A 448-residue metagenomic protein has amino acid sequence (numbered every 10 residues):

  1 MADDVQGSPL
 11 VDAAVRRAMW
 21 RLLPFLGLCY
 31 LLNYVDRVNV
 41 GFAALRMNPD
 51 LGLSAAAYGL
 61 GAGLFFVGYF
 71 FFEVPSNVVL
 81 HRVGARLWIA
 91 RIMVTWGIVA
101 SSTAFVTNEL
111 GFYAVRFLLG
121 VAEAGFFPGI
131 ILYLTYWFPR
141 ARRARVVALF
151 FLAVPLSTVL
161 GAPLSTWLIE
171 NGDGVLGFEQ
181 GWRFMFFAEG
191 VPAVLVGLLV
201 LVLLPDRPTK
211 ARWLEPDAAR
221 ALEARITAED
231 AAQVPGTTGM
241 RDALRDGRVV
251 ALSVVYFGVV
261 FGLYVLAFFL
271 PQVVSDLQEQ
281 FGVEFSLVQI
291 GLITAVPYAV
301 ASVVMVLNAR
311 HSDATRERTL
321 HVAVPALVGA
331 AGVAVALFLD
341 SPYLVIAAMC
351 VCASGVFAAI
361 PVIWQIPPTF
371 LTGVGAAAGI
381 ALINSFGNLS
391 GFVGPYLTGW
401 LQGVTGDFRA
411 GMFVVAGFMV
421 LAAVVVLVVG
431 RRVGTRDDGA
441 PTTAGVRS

Functional and structural regions predicted by a protein language model:
V40-G41, D242-A309, I360, G394: Extracytoplasmic gate region of multi-pass secondary transporters
G52, G84, F105-G111, A122 (+3 more regions): Helix-breaking motifs and short loop linkers at transmembrane-helix boundaries and internal kinks in secondary membrane
F71-L110: Conserved MFS/SLC helix-loop-helix module at the cytosolic interface between two early adjacent transmembrane helices
F72-G84, V303-E317: Helix-to-loop junctions at the C-terminal end of transmembrane segments in multipass secondary transporters
V115-L152: Cytoplasmic helix-loop-helix junction between adjacent transmembrane helices in 12-TM secondary transporters
V147-E170, P192-A193, N384-G394: Glycine-rich segments within core transmembrane alpha-helices of 12-TM secondary carriers
R316-I366: C-terminal transmembrane helical hairpin of 12-TM major facilitator-type secondary transporters
F370-T405: A late C-terminal transmembrane helix in Major Facilitator Superfamily
